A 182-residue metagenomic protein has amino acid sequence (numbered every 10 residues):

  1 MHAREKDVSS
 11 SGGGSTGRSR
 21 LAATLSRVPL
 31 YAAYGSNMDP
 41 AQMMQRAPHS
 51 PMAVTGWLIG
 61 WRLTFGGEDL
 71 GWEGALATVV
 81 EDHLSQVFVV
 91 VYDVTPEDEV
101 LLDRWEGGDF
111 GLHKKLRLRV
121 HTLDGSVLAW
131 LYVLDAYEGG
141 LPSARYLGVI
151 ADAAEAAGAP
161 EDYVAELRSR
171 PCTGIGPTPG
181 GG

Functional and structural regions predicted by a protein language model:
H2-R4, G12-G182: Glycine-aromatic micro-motifs
